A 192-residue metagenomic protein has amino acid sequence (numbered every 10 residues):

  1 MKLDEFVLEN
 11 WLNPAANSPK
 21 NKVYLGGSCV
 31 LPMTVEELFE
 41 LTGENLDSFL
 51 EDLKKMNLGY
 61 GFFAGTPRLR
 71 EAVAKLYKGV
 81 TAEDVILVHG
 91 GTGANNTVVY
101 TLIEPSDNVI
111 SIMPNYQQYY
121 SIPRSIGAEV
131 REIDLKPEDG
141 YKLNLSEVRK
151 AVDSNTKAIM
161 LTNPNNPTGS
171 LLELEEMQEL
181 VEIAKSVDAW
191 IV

Functional and structural regions predicted by a protein language model:
K2-G90: N-terminal small-domain helix-loop-helix segment of the aminotransferase-like
L25-S28, V73, V85, V109 (+3 more regions): Generic structural signal for small/hydrophobic residues in well-ordered secondary structure, especially within
L76-G79, V99-I103: Glycine-rich helix-loop-beta junction characteristic of Rossmann-like nucleotide cofactor-binding loops
T81-V85, P105-N108, N155: Short acidic capping loops at alpha-helix termini that bridge into adjacent secondary structure
T101-P123: Conserved PLP-anchoring active-site segment centered on the Schiff-base-forming lysine
D107, A128, S186-A189: A short helix->loop->beta-strand "cap" motif at the edges of active sites that frequently abuts
R124-V130: A short helix-loop-beta submotif of the ANL/AMP-binding
D139-V192: Active-site phosphate-binding strand-loop segment of PLP-dependent enzymes
